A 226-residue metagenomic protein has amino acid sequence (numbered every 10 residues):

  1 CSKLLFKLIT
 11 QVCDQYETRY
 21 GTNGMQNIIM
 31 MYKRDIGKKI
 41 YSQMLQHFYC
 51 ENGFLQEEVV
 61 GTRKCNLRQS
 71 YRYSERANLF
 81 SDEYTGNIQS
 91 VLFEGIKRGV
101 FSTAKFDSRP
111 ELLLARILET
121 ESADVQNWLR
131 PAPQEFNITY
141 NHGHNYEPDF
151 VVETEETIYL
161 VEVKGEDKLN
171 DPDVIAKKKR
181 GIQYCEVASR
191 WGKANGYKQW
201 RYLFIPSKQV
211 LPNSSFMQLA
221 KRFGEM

Functional and structural regions predicted by a protein language model:
C1-H144, E153-Y159, K164-M226: Intrinsically disordered, low-complexity, repeat-rich regions that form long N- or C-terminal tails or large
E147: Active-site lining segments that contact anionic ligands and/or coordinate catalytic metals
F150: Phosphate/adenylate-binding glycine loop and adjacent helical scaffold
